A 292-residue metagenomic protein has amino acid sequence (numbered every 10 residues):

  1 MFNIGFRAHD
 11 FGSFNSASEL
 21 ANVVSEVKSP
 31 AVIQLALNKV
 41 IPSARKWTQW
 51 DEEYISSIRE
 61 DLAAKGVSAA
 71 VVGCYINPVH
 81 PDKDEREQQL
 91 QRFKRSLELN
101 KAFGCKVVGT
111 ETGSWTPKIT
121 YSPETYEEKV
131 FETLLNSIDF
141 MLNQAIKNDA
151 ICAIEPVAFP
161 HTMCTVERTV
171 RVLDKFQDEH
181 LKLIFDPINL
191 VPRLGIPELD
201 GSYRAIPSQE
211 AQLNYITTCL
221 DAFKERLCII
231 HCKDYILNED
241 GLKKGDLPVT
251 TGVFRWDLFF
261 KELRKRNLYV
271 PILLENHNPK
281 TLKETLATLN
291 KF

Functional and structural regions predicted by a protein language model:
M1-K106, E128-E132, D139, K182 (+3 more regions): N-terminal pre-domain/capping segments
F2, I33, D139-V253: Acidic/histidine-rich catalytic cores of soluble enzymes
R7-F11, A36-V40, C74-N77, G113-W115 (+5 more regions): Active-site beta-loop-alpha junctions enriched in small/polar residues
V32-Q34, A70-V72, V108, C152 (+2 more regions): Hydrophobic residues within beta-strands of alpha/beta enzymes
A44-R45, D82-K83, I119-P123, G195-E198 (+1 more regions): Short acidic, glycine/proline-rich loop/turn micro-motifs
D61-A64, P81-F185, P192: Active-site acidic/histidine proton-transfer and metal-coordination neighborhood in alpha/beta enzyme cores
L242-L258, E284-K291: C-terminal/domain-terminus segments
F259, K265-L273: H/E-rich (His + Asp/Glu) clusters that bind or coordinate divalent metals
